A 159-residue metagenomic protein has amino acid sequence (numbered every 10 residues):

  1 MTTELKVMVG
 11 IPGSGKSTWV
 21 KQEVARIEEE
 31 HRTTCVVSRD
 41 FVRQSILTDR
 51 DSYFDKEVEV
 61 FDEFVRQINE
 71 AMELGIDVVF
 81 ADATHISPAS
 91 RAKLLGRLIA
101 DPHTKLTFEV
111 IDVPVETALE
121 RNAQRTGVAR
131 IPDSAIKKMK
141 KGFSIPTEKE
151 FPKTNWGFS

Functional and structural regions predicted by a protein language model:
M1-T3, M72-E73: Phosphate-binding P-loop
T2-V9, S14-S17, Q22-I27, A100 (+2 more regions): Conserved GTP-binding G-domain of TRAFAC-class P-loop NTPases and closely related GTPase folds
E4, T33-C35, V78, K105-T107: Residue-level recognition of the N-termini of beta-strands and the immediately preceding loop/turn
T18-D77, T117, Q124: Conserved substrate/cofactor phosphate-moiety recognition/catalytic segment in nucleotide-dependent phosphotransferases
R39, S90-R91, F151-T154: A generic structural signal for ordered secondary structure
F41, H85, A89, V113-P114: Short beta->alpha linker loops
D55-L106: Glycine-rich phosphate-binding loop used to anchor ATP phosphates in small-molecule kinases, encompassing both
